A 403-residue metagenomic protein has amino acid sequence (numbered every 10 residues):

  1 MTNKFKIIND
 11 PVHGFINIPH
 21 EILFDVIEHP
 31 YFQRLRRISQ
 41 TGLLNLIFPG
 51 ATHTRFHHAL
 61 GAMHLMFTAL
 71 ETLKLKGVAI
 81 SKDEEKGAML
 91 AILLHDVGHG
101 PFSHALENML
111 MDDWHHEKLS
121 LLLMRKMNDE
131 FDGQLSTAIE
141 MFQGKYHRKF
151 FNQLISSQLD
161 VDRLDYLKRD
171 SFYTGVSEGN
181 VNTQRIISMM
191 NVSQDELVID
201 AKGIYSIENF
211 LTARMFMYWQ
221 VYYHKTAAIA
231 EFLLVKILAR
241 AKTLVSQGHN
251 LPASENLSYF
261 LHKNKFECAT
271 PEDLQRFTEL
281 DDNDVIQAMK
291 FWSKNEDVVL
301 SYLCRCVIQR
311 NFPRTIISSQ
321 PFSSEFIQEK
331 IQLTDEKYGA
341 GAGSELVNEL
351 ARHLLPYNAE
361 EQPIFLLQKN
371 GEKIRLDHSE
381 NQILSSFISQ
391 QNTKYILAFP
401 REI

Functional and structural regions predicted by a protein language model:
M1-G87, P101-E107, M111-I403: Histidine-centered, transition-metal-coordinating active-site segments
A88-L93: Short alpha-helical catalytic segment bearing the HExxH-like zincin motif of zinc-dependent metalloproteases
L94, G98-H99: Short active-site segment of divalent metal-dependent hydrolases/proteases that encodes the spacing between
